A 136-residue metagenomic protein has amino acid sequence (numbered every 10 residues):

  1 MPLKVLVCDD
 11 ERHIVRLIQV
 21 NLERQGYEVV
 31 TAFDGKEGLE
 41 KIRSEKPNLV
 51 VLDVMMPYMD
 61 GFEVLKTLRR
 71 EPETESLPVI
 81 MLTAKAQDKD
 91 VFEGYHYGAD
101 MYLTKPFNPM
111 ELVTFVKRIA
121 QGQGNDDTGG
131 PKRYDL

Functional and structural regions predicted by a protein language model:
R16-R24: Charged docking surfaces used in two-component/phosphorelay signaling
G26-F33, K41: Short hydrophobic/Thr-rich beta-strand motif most characteristic of the beta2 strand and flanking loop of CheY-like
E45-V51: Active-site beta3 strand of CheY-like receiver
M56: Receiver (REC) domain active-site loop signature in two-component systems and cognate sites in sensor histidine kinases
F107-K117: C-terminal output helix
